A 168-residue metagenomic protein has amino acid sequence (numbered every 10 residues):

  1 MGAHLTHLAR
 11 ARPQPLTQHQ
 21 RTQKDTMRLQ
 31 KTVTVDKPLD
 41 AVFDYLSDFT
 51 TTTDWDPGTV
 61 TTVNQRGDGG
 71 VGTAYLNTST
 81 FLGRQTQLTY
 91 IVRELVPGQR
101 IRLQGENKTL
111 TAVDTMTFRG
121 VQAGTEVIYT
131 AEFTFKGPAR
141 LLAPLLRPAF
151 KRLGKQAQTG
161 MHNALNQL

Functional and structural regions predicted by a protein language model:
H7, H19-N64, G70: Hydrophobic ligand-binding cavity/cleft-lining segments
A11-P13: Compositionally biased, low-complexity flexible segments
K31-V33, L88-E94, V113-G120, A131: Hydrophobic/aromatic beta-strand elements that line small-molecule binding cavities or substrate pockets in beta-rich
V63-T109, E126, Q156-L168: Glycine-rich portal/gate segments that line the openings of hydrophobic small-molecule binding cavities
Q104-Q156: Beta-strand/loop substructures that line and gate deep hydrophobic ligand-binding cavities in soluble
